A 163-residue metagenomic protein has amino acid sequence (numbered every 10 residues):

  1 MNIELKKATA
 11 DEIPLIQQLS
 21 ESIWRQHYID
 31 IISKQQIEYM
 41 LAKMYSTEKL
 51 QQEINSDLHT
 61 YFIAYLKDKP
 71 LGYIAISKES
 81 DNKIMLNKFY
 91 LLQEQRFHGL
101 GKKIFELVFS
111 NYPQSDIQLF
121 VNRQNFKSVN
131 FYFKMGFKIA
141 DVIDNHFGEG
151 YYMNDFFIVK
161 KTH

Functional and structural regions predicted by a protein language model:
N2-E4: Extreme N-terminal starter segment of soluble prokaryotic enzymes
K7-I13, Q18-E94, K102-N111, D144-N145 (+1 more regions): Acetyl-CoA-dependent GNAT
L92-E94, H98, R123-Q124: Active-site acidic-Proline motif in GNAT/NAT acetyltransferases
G99, G136: Short glycine-rich hinge loops at helix-strand junctions in the catalytic core of two-component histidine kinases
F105, N111-N122: Conserved GNAT acetyl-CoA-binding A-motif
Q118-V129, F133-M135, V142-H163: C-terminal "cap" of GNAT-fold acetyltransferases
